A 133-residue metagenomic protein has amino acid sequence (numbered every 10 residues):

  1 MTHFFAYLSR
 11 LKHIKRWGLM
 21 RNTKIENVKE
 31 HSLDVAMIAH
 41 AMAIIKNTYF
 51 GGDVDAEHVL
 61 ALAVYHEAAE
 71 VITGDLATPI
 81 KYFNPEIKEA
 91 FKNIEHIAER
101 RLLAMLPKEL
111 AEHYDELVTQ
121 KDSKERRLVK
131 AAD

Functional and structural regions predicted by a protein language model:
T2, N22-K29, D122-R126: Short, solvent-exposed segments of well-ordered alpha helices
L8-D34: Active-site flanking loop/helix segments enriched in acidic
K24-E57: Alpha-helical phosphate/pyrophosphate-handling elements in metalloenzyme active cores
V35-M42, E95-A104: An active-site-proximal "capping" alpha-helix that borders the catalytic cofactor pocket
M37-A43, E57-L76, K130: Active-site alpha-helical segments that house and flank conserved acidic catalytic motifs for diphosphate chemistry
A43-N47, V71-I80, L106-D115: Membrane-helix exit/interface motif
V54-L60, P107-A132: Histidine/acidic-rich helix-loop-helix segments that form or flank divalent-metal centers in metalloenzyme catalytic
F83-R101, R126-R127: Divalent-cation-assisted or electrostatically stabilized phosphate/pyrophosphate-binding catalytic cores
